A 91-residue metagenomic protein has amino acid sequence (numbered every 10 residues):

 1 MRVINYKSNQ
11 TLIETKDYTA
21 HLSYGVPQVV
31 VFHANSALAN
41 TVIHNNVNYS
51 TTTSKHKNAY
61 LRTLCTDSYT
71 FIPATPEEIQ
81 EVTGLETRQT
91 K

Functional and structural regions predicted by a protein language model:
M1-K91: Terminal leader/tail segments of proteins
